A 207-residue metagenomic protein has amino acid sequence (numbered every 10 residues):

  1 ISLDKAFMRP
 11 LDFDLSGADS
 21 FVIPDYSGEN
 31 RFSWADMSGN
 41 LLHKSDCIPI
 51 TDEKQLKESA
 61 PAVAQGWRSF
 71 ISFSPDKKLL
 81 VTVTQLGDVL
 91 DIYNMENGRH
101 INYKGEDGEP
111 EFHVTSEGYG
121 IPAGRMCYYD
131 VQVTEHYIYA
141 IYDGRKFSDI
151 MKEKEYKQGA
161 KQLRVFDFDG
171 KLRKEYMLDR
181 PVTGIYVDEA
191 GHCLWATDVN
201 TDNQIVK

Functional and structural regions predicted by a protein language model:
I1-A6, N40-G66, N97-A123, D179-R180: Surface-exposed loop and turn segments in beta-propeller and other repeat-based domains that flank or scaffold
R9-A18, P61-L79, V83, A123-T134 (+1 more regions): Structural signature of eukaryotic scaffold interfaces centered on beta-propeller domains
S20-V22, L80, I138, L194: Hydrophobic beta-strand positions that form the internal "hydrophobic ladder" of WD40/Gbeta-like beta-propeller blades
I23-P24, P61-A62, L80-V83, Y119-I121 (+1 more regions): Short consensus segments that form the blades of beta-propeller domains, in both extracellular/periplasmic
Y26-R31, L86-V89, R145-D149, N200-Q204: Short glycine/acidic-enriched loop and turn motifs that connect beta-strands
N30-S38, E153-K171, K207: Beta-propeller blade signature
A140-Q158, Q204-K207: Short, conserved, GDST-rich strand-edge loop motifs in beta-rich repeat architectures
Y186-K207: Blade-level signature of beta-propeller repeat domains, shared across WD40, Kelch, NHL, RCC1 and BNR/Asp-box propellers
